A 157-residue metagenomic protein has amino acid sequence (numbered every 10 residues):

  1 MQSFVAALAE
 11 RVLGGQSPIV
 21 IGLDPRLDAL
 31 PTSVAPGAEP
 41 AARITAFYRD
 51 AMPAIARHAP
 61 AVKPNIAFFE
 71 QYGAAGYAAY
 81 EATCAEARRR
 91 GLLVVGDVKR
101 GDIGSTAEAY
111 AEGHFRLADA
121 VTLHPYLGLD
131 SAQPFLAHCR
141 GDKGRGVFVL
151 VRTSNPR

Functional and structural regions predicted by a protein language model:
M1-P64, F69-A82, E86-G91: Conserved N-terminal beta1-alpha1 strand-loop-helix module at the mouth
F4-G14, R90-L92, A137-T153: P-loop/Walker A phosphate-binding loop and immediately adjacent motor/lid segment at beta-alpha junctions
R11, K63, K99-R100, R152: Basic side chains
P18-G22, P60-K63, L93-V95, A120-T122 (+1 more regions): Structural preference for beta-strand elements that scaffold enzyme active sites
R26-L27, A35, D102-R157: Conserved anion-binding
A67-G73, L93-A107: Conserved PLP phosphate-binding loop immediately N-terminal to the Schiff-base lysine helix in PLP-dependent enzymes
E86-L93, V98, L123-P125: Short, acidic/small-residue loops that bind anionic groups at enzyme active sites
